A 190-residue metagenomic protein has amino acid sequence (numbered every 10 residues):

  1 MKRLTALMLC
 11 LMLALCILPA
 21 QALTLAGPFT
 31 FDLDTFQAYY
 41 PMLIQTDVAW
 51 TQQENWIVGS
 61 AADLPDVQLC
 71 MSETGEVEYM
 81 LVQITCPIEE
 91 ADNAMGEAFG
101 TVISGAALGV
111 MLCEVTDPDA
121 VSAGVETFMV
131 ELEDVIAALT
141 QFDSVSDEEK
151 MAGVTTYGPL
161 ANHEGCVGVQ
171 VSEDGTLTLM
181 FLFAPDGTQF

Functional and structural regions predicted by a protein language model:
M1-A6: Positively charged n-region of N-terminal signal peptides that target proteins for export
M8-C16: Bacterial N-terminal signal peptides
C16-P28: Sec-dependent signal peptide cleavage junction
L25-Y39: Short N-terminal segments immediately surrounding and downstream of signal-peptide cleavage
P28-F29, M42-W56, C113-N162: Short glycine-rich, low-complexity/disordered patches
Q53-F99, D143-F190: Amphipathic N-proximal alpha-helical interface segments
G75-L139: Long, charged/polar, surface-exposed segments that mediate recognition or autoinhibition
